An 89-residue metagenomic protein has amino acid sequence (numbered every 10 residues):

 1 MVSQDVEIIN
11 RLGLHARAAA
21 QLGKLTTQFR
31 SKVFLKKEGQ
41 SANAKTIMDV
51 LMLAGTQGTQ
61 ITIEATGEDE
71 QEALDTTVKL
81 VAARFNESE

Functional and structural regions predicted by a protein language model:
M1, R30, G39, R84-F85: A composition-driven signal for long, intrinsically disordered, charge-rich low-complexity tracts
M1-N10: Short amphipathic
Q4, V33, T59-I61: Conserved beta-strand core positions
I9-M48, M52-Q57: Compact, glycine-rich, soluble single-domain proteins
T56-E89: C-terminal structural segments of small proteins and small subunits
